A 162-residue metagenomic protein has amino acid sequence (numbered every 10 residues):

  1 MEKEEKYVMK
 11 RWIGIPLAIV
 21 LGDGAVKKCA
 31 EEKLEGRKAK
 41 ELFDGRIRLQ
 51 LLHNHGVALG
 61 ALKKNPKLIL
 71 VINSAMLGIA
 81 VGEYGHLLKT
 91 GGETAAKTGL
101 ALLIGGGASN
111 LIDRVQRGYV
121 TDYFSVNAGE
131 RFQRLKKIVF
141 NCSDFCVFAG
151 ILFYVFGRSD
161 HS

Functional and structural regions predicted by a protein language model:
M1-S162: Alpha-helical transmembrane bundles and membrane-interface segments of multipass inner-membrane proteins
